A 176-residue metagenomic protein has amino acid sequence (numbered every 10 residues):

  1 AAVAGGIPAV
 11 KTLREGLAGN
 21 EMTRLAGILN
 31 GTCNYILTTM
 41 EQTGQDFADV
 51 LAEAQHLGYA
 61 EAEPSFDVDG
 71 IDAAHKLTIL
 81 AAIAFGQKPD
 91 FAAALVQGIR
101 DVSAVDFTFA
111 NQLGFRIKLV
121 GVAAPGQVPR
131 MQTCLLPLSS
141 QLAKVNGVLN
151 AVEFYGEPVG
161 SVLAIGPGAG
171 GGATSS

Functional and structural regions predicted by a protein language model:
A2-A60, I71-D72, I79: Rossmann-like NAD(P)H-binding beta-loop-alpha module
G19-L25, G126-Q127, L149-N150, P158-S161: Short coil/turn connectors at secondary-structure junctions
T23, E61-D69, A164-A169: A short glycine-threonine-serine/GTX helix/turn-capping micro-motif
R24, I36, K118-L119, R130 (+2 more regions): Structured core elements
G27, E41, V68, Q97 (+1 more regions): A short glycine-/small-residue-rich loop at the edge of a beta-strand within enzyme catalytic domains
G27-N30, Q132, Y155: Short beta-strand segments
V50-K144, L149-A151: Substrate-binding/catalytic subdomain of NAD(P)-dependent oxidoreductase enzymes
S139-S176: ATP-dependent carboxylate/acyl-activation modules
